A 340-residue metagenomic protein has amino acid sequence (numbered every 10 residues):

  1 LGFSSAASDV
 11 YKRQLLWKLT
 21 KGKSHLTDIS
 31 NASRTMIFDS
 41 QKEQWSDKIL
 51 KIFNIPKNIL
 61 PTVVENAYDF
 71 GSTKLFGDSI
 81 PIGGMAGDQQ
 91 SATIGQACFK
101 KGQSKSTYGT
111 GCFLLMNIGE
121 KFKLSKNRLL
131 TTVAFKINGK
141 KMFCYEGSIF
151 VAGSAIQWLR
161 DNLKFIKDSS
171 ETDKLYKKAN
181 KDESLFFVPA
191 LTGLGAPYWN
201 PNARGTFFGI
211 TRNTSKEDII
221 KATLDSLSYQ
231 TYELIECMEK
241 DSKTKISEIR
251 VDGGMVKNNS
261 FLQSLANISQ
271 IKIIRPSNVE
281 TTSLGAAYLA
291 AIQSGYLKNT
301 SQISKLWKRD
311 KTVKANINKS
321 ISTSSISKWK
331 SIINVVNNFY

Functional and structural regions predicted by a protein language model:
L1-A7, Y11: Single conserved hydrophobic/aromatic residue that forms the stacking wall/gate of nucleotide- or nucleobase-binding
S5, A155, K164, S294-Y340: Acidic, glycine/GT-rich loop-and beta-edge segments that sit at the periphery of enzyme/chaperone cores
Q14, K21-M36, S325-Y340: Charge-patterned, long linear interaction tracts outside catalytic cores
T20-S24, Q157, I166-T206, I326 (+1 more regions): Conserved ATP-utilizing enzyme core subdomain
S24, I29-K140, C144, F150-S154 (+5 more regions): ATP-dependent carbohydrate kinase catalytic cores
S91-Q96, C144-Y145, F150, K221 (+5 more regions): Glycine-rich phosphate-binding/hydrolytic loop that grips phosphoryl groups
K136-Y145, F208, S269-R275, K308-N318: Short beta-alpha connecting loops at secondary-structure transitions that line or flank enzyme active sites
E183-R275: Activation-segment/catalytic-loop signature of the eukaryotic protein kinase fold
